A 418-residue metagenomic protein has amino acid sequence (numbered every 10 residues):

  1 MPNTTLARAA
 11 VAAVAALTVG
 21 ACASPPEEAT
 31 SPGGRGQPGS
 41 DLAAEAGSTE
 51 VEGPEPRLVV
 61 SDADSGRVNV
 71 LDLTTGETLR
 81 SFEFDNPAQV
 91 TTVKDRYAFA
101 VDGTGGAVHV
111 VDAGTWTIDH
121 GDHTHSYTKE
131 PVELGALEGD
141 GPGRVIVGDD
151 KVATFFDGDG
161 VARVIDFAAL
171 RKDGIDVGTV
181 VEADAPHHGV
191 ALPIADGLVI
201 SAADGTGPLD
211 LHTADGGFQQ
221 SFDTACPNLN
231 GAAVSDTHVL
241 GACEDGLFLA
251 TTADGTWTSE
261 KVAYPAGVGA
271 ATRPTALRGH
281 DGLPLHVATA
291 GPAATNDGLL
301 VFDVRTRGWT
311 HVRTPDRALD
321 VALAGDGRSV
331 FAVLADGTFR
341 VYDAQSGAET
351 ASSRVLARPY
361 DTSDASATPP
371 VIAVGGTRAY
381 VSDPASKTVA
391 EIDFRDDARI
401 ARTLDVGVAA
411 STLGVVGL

Functional and structural regions predicted by a protein language model:
T18-A21: C-terminal motif of bacterial Sec signal peptides marking the signal peptidase cleavage site
A23-P26: Bacterial signal peptide processing site
P38, T74-E83, D119-L137, R171-A183 (+5 more regions): A short beta-strand motif characteristic of beta-propeller blades
D41-E50, F84-Y97, E130-D150, T179-D196 (+5 more regions): Repeated scaffold domains used in trafficking and secretory/extracellular systems, primarily beta-propellers
E50-A63, T91, D95-T104, V108-H109 (+9 more regions): Short beta-strand elements that form the blades of beta-propeller/WD-repeat-like and other beta-sheet-rich scaffold
G66-V70, G106-D112, G160-D166, T206-L211 (+4 more regions): Structural motif
S201-G325: Acidic, serine/threonine- and glycine-rich low-complexity intrinsically disordered segments that serve as flexible
S382-L418: Blade-level signature of beta-propeller repeat domains, shared across WD40, Kelch, NHL, RCC1 and BNR/Asp-box propellers
